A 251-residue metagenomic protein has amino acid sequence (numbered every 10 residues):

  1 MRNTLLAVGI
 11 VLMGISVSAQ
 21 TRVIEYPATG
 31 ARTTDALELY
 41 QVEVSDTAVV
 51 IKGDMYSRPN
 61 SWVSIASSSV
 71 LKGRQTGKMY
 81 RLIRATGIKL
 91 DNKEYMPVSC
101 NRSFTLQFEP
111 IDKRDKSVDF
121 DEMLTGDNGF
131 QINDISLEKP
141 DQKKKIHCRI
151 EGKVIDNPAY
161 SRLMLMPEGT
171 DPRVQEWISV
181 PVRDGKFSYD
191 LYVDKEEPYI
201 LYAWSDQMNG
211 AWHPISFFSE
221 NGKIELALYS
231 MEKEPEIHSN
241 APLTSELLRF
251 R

Functional and structural regions predicted by a protein language model:
M1-V23: Bacterial Sec-dependent N-terminal signal peptides
T21-D46, T76-I88: Low-complexity, acidic Ser/Thr/Pro/Gly-rich terminal tails and inter-domain linkers that flank the onset of structured
L39-Q41, D91-P97, Q107-F108, E176-P181 (+2 more regions): Beta-strand-rich interaction surfaces with strong enrichment in secreted/lumenal proteins
D46-R58: Short, well-ordered beta-strand segments enriched in hydrophobic/aromatic residues
Y56-P97: The feature marks short-to-medium sequence segments in extracytoplasmic or secretory-pathway proteins
I83-S117: Short, solvent-exposed, Trp/other aromatic-anchored flexible loops in extracytoplasmic proteins
I111-G129, Y199-Y202: Short, surface-exposed ligand- or partner-binding patches at beta-edge/loop junctions that are enriched in aromatics
S136-R251: A non-transmembrane, solvent-exposed segment enriched in polar/low-complexity residues
